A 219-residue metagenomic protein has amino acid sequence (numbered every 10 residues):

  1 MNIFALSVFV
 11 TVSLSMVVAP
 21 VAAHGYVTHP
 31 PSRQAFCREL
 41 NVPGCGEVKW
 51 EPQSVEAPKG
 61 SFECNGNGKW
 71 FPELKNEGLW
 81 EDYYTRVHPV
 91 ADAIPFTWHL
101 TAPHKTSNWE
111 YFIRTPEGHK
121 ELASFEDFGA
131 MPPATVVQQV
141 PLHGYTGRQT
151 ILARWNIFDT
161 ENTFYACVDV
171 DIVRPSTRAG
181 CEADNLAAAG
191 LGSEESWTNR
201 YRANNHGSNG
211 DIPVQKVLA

Functional and structural regions predicted by a protein language model:
V8-S15: Bacterial N-terminal signal peptides
V18-P20: N-terminal signal peptide c-region/cleavage motif recognized by signal peptidases
A22-H119, F125: N-terminal "mature-chain" segments and other terminal, solvent-exposed stretches
P116-G118, L142-G147, V173-T177: A short, structured loop/turn motif at beta-sheet edges
T135-L142: Exposed aromatic-hydrophobic patches
R148-L152: Short, conserved beta-strand segments of beta-strand-rich sandwich/propeller modules, principally
R154-F158: Beta-strand-rich extracellular modules
Y165-G207: Extracytoplasmic/periplasmic copper-protein system
